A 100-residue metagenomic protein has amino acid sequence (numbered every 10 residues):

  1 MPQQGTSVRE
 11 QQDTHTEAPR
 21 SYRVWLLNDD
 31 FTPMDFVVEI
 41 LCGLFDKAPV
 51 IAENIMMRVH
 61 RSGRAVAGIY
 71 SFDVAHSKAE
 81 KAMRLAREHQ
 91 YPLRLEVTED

Functional and structural regions predicted by a protein language model:
M1-D100: Terminal domain-initiation and capping elements
